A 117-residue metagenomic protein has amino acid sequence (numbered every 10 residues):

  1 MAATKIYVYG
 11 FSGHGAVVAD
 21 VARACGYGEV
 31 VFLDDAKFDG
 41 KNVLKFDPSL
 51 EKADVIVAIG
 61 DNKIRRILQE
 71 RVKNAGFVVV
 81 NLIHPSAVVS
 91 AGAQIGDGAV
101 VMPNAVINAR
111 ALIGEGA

Functional and structural regions predicted by a protein language model:
M1-A2, I95: Short helix-loop-beta connector
A2-N62: A solvent-exposed beta-alpha-beta segment
A16, G28-V31, S49, G76-V80 (+2 more regions): Short, surface-exposed linear patches
A19-V21, I67-R71, I113: Short amphipathic alpha-helical segments
R23, L44-P48, V78, V89-S90 (+1 more regions): Short, flexible, glycine/charge-rich loop motifs used to bind or transfer phosphoryl groups or to couple energy/partner
K45, N74, G98-V100: Short, hinge-like loop/turn segments at secondary-structure boundaries
E51-I56, G60-S86: Short, basic phosphate-binding NTP loop
N81-A117: Structural signal for interior beta-strand "rungs" in well-ordered beta-sheet cores of soluble enzyme domains
